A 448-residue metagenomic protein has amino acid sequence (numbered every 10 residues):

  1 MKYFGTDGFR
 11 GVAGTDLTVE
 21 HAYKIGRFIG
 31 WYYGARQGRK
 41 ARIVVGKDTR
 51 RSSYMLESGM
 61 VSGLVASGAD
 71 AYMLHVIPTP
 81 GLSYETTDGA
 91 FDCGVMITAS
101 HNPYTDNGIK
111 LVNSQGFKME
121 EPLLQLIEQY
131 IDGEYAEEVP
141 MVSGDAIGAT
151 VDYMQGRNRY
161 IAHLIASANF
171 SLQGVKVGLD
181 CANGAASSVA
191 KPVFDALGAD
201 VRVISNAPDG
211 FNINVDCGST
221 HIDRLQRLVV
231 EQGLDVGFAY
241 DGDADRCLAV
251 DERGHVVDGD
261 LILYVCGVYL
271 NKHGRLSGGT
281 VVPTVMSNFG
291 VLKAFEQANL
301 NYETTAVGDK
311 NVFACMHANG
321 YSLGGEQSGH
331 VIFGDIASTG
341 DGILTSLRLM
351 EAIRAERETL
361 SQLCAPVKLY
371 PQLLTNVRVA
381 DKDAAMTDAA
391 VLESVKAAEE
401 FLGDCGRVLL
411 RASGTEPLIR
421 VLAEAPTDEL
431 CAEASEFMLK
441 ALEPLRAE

Functional and structural regions predicted by a protein language model:
M1-S62, A66-S67, T150-V177: An N-terminal, well-structured beta->alpha segment
F4-G5, V45, A71-V76, M96-I97 (+7 more regions): General beta-strand structural signal in soluble alpha/beta enzymes
V12, N107-Q232: Gly/Ser/Thr-enriched, mixed-charge loops and adjacent short helices that form phosphate/oxyanion-binding elements
W31, R39-D106, P192-V250: N-terminal small/polar loop signature for handling phosphorylated ligands or for N-terminal nucleophile
G38-D48, Y72, K176-L179, G279-V285 (+1 more regions): Short glycine-rich phosphate-binding loop at a beta-alpha junction
Q125-I161, A166, E252-G325, I332-F333: Proline/glycine-rich low-complexity loops and linkers
V236, H273-E448: Phosphate-binding and adjacent anionic-ligand microenvironments
